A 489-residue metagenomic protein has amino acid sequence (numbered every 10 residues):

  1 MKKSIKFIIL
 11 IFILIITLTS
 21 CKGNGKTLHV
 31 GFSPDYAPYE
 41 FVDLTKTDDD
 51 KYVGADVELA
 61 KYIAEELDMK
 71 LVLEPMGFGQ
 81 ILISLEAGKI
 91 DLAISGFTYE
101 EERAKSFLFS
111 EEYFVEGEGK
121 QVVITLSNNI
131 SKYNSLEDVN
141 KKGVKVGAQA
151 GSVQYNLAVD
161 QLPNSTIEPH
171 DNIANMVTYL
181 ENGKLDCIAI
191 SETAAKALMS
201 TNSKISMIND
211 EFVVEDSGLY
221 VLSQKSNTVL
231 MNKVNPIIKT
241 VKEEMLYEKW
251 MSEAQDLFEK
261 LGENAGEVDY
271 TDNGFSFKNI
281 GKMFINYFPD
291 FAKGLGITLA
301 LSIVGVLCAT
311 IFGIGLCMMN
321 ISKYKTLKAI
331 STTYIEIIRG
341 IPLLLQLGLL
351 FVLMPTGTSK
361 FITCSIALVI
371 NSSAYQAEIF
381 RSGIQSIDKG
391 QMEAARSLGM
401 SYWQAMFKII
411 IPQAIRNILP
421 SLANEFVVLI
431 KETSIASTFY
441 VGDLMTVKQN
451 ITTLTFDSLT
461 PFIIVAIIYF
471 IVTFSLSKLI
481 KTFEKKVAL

Functional and structural regions predicted by a protein language model:
T17-S20: C-terminal motif of bacterial Sec signal peptides marking the signal peptidase cleavage site
K22, V57-E66, S127-Y133, E137 (+3 more regions): Extended ligand-binding regions for polar small-molecule ligands
G25-F97, P169, E336: Extracytoplasmic small-molecule ligand-binding "clamshell" domains of the periplasmic binding protein/Venus flytrap
P34, V115-S127, K196-I238, L257-N273: Periplasmic-binding protein-like
F41-T47, A60-M69, F114, L136-K142 (+3 more regions): Ligand-binding cleft/hinge of the Venus flytrap
M69, G77-Q80, F97-E101, K105-F107 (+2 more regions): A conserved helix-loop-strand patch within extracytoplasmic ligand-binding domains of the periplasmic binding
G79-I83, G96-S106, N156-D160, A174 (+2 more regions): A ligand-binding cleft/hinge motif common to bilobed small-molecule-binding domains
T271-L489: Transmembrane alpha-helices and adjacent helix-loop boundaries
